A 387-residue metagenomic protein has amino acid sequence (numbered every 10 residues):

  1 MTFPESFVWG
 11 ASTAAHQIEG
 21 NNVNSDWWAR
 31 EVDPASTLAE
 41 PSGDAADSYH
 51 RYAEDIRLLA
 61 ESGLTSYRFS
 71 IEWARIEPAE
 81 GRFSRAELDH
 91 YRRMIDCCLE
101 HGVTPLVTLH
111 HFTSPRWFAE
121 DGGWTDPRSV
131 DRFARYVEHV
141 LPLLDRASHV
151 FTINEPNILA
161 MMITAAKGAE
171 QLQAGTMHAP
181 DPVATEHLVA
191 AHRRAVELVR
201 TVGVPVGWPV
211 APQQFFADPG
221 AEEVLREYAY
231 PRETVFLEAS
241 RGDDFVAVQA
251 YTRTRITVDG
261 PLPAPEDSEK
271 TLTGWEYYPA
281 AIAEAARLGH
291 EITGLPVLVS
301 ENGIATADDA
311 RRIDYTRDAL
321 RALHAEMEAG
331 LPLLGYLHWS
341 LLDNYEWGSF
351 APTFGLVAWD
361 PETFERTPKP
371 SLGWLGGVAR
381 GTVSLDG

Functional and structural regions predicted by a protein language model:
M1-I56, A60-T65, A74-G387: Non-catalytic scaffold segments within catalytic domains of secreted glycoside hydrolases
